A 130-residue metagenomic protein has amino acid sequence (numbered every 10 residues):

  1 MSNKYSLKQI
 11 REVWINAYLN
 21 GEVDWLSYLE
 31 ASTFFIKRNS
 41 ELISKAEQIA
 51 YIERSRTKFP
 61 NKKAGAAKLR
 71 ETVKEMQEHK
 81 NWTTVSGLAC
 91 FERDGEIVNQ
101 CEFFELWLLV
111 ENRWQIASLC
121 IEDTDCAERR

Functional and structural regions predicted by a protein language model:
S2-E22: Short, aromatic-enriched amphipathic alpha-helices that serve as compact interaction elements
K4-Y5, E22-N81: A solvent-exposed, acidic/Ser-Thr-rich amphipathic alpha-helical stretch
E30, A89-F91, C120-D123: Short beta-strand segments enriched in hydrophobic/aromatic residues within well-folded beta-rich domains
Q48, R70-M76, L88-F91, E102-L108: Hydrophobic/aromatic beta-strand elements that line small-molecule binding cavities or substrate pockets in beta-rich
N81-T83, N99-C101: Residue-level preference for beta-strand/loop junctions
Q100-R130: Short beta-strand edge/turn micro-motifs at domain boundaries
